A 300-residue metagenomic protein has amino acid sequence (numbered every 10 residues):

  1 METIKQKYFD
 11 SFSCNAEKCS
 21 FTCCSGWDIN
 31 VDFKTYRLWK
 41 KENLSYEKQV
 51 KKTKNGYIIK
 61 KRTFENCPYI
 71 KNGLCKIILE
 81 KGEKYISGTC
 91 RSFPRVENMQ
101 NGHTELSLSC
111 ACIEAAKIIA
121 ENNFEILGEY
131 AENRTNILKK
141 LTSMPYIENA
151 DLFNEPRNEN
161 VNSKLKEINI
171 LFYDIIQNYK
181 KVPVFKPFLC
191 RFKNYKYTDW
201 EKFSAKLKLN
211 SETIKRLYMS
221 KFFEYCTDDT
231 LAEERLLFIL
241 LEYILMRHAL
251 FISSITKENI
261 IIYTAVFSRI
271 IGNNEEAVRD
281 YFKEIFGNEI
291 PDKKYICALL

Functional and structural regions predicted by a protein language model:
M1-C23, N101, I113-E114, E129 (+2 more regions): Long, low-complexity, compositionally biased intrinsically disordered regions
E2-C19, K51-S87, T104: Immediate flanking context of iron-sulfur cluster ligation sites
F9-G56: Polybasic, low-complexity association/targeting segments
S11-K18, E125, E212-S220: Short, compositionally biased low-complexity segments
E65, I70, L74, K81-E148: Internal, well-ordered alpha/beta segment that forms a basic, Gly-enriched binding/recognition surface
I78-G82, Q100, T230-F238: Conserved aromatic-histidine-acidic binding/catalytic patches
K139-L300: Hydrophobic, aromatic-lined core segments that form the binding pocket/scaffold for planar heteroaromatic ligands
